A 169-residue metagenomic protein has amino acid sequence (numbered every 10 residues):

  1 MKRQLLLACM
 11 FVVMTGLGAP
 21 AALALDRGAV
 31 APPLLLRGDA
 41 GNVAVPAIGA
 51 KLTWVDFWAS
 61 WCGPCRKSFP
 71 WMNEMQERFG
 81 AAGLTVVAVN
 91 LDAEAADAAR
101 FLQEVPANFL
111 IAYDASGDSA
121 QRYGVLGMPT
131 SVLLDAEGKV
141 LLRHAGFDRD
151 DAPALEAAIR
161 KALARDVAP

Functional and structural regions predicted by a protein language model:
M1-Q4: Positively charged n-region of N-terminal signal peptides that target proteins for export
A8-G18: Bacterial N-terminal signal peptides
G18-A24: Boundary at the C-terminal end of the N-terminal hydrophobic targeting segment
P33-T53: A short beta-strand-turn-helix
G49, R100-N108, A115-R160: Thiol/disulfide oxidoreductase modules built on the thioredoxin-like
K51-T53, F57-W61, G127: Short pre-active-site segment immediately N-terminal to redox-active cysteine/selenocysteine motifs in thiol-based
R66-V105, A115-Q121, A157: Structural microenvironment flanking redox-active thiols in thiol-disulfide oxidoreductases
